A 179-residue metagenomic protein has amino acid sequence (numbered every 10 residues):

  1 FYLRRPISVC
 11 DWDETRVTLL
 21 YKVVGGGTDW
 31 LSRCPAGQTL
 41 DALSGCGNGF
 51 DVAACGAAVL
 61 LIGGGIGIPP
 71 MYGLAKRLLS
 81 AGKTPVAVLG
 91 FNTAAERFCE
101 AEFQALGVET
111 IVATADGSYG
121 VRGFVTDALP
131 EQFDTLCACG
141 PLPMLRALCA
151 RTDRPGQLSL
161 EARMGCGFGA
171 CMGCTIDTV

Functional and structural regions predicted by a protein language model:
F1, G165-C166: Short glycine/serine/proline-enriched coil/turn segments at secondary-structure junctions
F1-A36, N92: Ferredoxin-reductase
F1-Y2, S44, T178-V179: Proteins with a high burden of low-complexity, intrinsically disordered sequence enriched in S/T/G/P/A and R, requiring
D11, G107, T175: Conserved functional loop/turn residues at catalytic and ligand-binding sites
E14, P130, I176: Residue-level marker of positions within ordered structural domains that often coincide with functionally constrained
G26-R163: FNR/FR-type flavoprotein reductase catalytic core
C166-V179: Cysteine-cluster motifs in flexible loop/terminal segments that predominantly coordinate metals
